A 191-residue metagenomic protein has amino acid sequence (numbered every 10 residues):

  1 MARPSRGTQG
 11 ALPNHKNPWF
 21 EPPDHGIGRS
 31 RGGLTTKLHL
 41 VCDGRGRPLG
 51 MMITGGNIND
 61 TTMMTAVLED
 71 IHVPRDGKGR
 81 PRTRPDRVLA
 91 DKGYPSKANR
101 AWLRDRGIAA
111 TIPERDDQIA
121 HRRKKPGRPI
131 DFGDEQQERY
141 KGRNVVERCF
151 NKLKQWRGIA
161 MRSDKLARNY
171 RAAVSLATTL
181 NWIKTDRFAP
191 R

Functional and structural regions predicted by a protein language model:
M1-D117, A173-A177, R191: Polybasic low-complexity intrinsically disordered regions
G28, R162-R171: Structural motif
N59, K141, R168-R171: A generic structural signal for residues located within well-ordered alpha-helices of large catalytic or ligand-binding
I71-R75, R157, K184: Short amphipathic alpha-helical segments enriched in hydrophobics
D76-L166: Helix-centered, glycine/charged polyanion-binding patches within enzymatic domains that contact phosphate-containing
K152-L153, N169-L180: Charged alpha-helix within mobile-element recombinases
G158, T179-R191: Short helix-capping/linker segments at secondary-structure and domain boundaries
